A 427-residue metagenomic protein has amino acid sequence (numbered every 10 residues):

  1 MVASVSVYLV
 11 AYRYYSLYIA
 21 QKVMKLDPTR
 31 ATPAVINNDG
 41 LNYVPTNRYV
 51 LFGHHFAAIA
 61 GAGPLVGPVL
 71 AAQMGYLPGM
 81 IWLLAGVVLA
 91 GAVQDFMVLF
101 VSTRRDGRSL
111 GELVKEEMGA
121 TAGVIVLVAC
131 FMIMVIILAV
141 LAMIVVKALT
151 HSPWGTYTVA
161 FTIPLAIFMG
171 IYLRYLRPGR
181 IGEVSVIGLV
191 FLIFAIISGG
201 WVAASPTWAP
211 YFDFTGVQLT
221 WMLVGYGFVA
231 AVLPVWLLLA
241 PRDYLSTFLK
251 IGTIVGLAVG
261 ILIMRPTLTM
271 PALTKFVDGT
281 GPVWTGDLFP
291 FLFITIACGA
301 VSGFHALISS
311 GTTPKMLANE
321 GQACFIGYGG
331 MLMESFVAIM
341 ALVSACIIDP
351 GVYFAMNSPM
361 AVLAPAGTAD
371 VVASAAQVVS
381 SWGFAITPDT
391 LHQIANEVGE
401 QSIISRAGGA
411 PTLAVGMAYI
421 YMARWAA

Functional and structural regions predicted by a protein language model:
M1-R13, L17, A71-V101, G111 (+2 more regions): Extracellular loop-to-transmembrane helix junctions
S4-Y14, C130, I137, V190-A195 (+4 more regions): Selective recognition of specific alpha-helical transmembrane segments in multi-pass small-molecule
V10-L65, T247, G286-D287, F291: Membrane-interface "cap" regions at the ends of multi-pass membrane proteins
L17-V44, P68-L70, M80, L84 (+5 more regions): Flexible loop linkers connecting adjacent transmembrane helices in multi-pass alpha-helical membrane transporters
V44-R105, E116-A120, I133-W154, G327-V352 (+1 more regions): Membrane-interface helix-loop-helix modules in multi-pass membrane proteins
Y49-G63, G216-L233, V259-P266, G279-A318 (+4 more regions): Hydrophobic, membrane-embedded alpha-helices of multi-pass small-molecule transporters
G170, R174, V190-W221, V229-A231 (+2 more regions): Hydrophobic alpha-helical segments and their helix-loop junctions in multi-pass secondary transporters
I261-V277, L332-G416: Extracellular/periplasmic helix-exit of transmembrane alpha-helices
